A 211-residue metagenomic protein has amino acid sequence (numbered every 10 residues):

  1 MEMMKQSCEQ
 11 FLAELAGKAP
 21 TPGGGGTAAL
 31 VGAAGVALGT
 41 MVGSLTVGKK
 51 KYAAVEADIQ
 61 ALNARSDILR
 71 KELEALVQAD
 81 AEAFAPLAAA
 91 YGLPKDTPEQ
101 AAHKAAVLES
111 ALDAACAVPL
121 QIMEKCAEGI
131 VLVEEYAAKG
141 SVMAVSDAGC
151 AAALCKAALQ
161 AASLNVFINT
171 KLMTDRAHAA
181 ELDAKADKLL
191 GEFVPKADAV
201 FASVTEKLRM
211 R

Functional and structural regions predicted by a protein language model:
E2-Q6, A127, A197-R211: Accessory "access/gating" subregions that flank catalytic or transport cores
M3-T21: Short, hydrophobic/aliphatic alpha-helical segments
G17-L38, A144-A162: Conserved phosphate/anionic-ligand binding catalytic regions in large, soluble enzymes, centered on
L30-A34, L62, L69-E72, L76 (+6 more regions): Amphipathic alpha-helix face/heptad-repeat signature
L38-D58: Phosphate-handling active-site elements
K51-A89, L189, D198: A structural-propensity feature for long, helix-poor, extended segments
D80, F84-A153, A157, N169: Amphipathic alpha-helical interface segments
G129-L132, A144-V204: Preference for long, well-ordered alpha-helical segments
